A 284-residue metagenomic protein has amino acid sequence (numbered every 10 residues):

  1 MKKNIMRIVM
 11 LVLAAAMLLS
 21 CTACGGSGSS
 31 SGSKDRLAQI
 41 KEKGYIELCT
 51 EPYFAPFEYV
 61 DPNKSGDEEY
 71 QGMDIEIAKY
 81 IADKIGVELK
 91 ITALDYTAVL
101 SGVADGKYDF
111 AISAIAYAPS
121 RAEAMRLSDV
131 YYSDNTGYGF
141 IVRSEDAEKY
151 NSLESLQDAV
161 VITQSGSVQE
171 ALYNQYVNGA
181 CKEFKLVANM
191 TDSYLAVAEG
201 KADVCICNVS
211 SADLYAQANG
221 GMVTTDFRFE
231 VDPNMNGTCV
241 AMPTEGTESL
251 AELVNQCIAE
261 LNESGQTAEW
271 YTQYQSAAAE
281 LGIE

Functional and structural regions predicted by a protein language model:
L19-A23: C-terminal motif of bacterial Sec signal peptides marking the signal peptidase cleavage site
G25-G32, V168-V187, V223-F229, N255-E284: Ligand-binding clefts/hinges and TM-proximal coupling segments of bilobed small-molecule sensing domains
S30-I115: Extracytoplasmic small-molecule ligand-binding "clamshell" domains of the periplasmic binding protein/Venus flytrap
E47, G86-E88, A104-S113, A159-V160 (+3 more regions): Alpha-to-beta junction loops
T50-A55, E68-D83, G137-D192, V209-S210: Bilobed "Venus flytrap"/periplasmic-binding protein-like clamshell domains and structurally analogous long
K79, D83, E88-S155, F229-V231: Acidic, polar ligand-binding/catalytic clefts
A98, I115-A124, L172-Y176, A196-E199 (+1 more regions): A ligand-binding cleft/hinge motif common to bilobed small-molecule-binding domains
G139-Y150, M235-N255: A bilobed periplasmic-binding-protein/Venus flytrap-type ligand-binding module shared by bacterial periplasmic
